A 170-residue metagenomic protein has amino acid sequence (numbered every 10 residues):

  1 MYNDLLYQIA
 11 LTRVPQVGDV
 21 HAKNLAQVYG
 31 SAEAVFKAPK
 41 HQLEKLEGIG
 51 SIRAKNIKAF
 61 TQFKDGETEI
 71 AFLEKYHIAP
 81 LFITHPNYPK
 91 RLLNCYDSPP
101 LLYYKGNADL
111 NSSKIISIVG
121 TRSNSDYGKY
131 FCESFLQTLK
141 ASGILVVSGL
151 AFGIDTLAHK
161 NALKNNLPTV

Functional and structural regions predicted by a protein language model:
M1-A141: Short, positively charged patches
L136, K140-V170: Phosphate/pyrophosphate-binding betaalpha-module
